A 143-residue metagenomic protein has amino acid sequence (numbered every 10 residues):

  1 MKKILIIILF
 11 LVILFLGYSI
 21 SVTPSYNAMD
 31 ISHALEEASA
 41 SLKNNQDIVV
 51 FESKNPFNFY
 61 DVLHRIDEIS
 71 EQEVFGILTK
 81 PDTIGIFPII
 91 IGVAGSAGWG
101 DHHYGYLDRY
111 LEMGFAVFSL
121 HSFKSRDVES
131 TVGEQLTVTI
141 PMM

Functional and structural regions predicted by a protein language model:
M1-I4: Positively charged n-region of N-terminal signal peptides that target proteins for export
I6-Y18: Hydrophobic membrane-insertion alpha-helices, especially the h-region of bacterial N-terminal signal peptides
F15-L16, L107-D108, E134: Residues in and immediately flanking transmembrane alpha helices
Y18-A28: Hydrophobic single-pass membrane-insertion segments
M29-I84: N-terminal cap/lid segment of alpha/beta-hydrolase-fold proteins
S70, G98, H102, P141-M142: Extracytoplasmic/periplasmic, Sec-exported soluble proteins
T79-F87, G92-S130: Short substrate-entry loop that stabilizes the transition state in hydrolases
Q135-M143: Alpha/beta-hydrolase active-site loop
